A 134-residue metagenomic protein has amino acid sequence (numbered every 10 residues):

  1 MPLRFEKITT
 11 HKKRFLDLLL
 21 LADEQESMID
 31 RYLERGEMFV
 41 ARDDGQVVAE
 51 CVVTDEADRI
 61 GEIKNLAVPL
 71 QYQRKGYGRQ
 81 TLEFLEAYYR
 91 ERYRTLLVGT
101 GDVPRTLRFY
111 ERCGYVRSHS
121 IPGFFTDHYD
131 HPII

Functional and structural regions predicted by a protein language model:
M1-H11: Conserved N-terminal entry element of GNAT/NAT acetyltransferase domains
K13-V47: Active-site rim helix/loop that mediates acceptor-substrate recognition in acyltransferases
V40, Q46-D55, R59-A67: Conserved beta-strand in the GNAT
L66-R74, G101: A short, internal acetyl-CoA/4′-phosphopantetheine-binding micro-motif in the GNAT/acyltransferase core
V68, L82, V103-T106, P122-Y129: Short glycine/proline-centered loop/turn elements that form peptide/ligand docking sites
Y72, G76-F84: Conserved acetyl-CoA pyrophosphate-binding loop and the N-cap/start of the following alpha-helix in GNAT-like
Y89-D102: Conserved GNAT acetyl-CoA-binding A-motif
L97-G99, E111, V116-I134: Conserved catalytic-core motifs of GNAT/GCN5-like acyltransferases
